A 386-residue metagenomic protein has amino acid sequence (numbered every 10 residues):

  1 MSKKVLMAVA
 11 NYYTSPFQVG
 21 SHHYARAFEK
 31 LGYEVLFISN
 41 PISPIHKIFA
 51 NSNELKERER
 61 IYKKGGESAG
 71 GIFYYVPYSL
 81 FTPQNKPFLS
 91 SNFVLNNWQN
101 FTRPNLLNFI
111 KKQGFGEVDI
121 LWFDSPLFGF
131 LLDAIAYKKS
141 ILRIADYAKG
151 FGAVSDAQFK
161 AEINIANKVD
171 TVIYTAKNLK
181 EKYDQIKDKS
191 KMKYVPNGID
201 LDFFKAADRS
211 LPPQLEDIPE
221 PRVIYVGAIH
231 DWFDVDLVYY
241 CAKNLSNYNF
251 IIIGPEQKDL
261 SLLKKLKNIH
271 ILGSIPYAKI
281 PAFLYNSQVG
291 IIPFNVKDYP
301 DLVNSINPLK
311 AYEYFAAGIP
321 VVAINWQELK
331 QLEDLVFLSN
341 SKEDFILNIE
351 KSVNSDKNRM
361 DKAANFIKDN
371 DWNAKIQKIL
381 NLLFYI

Functional and structural regions predicted by a protein language model:
Y24, P104-K111, S155-T175: Membrane-proximal helix-turn-helix segments that form the acceptor-binding/catalytic region of lipid-linked
V169-M192: A short, active-site helix/loop in glycosyltransferases that binds the activated sugar's phosphate group
N178, V195-G198, F204-A207: Carbohydrate-associated surface elements
L215-F233, V238-A242, F250-I253: Conserved donor-binding/catalytic core segment of Leloir-type glycosyltransferases
D259-L284: Nucleotide-activated donor-binding/catalytic signature segment of Leloir-type glycosyltransferases, i.e., the conserved
Y285-S305, I319-P320: Acidic donor-binding loop of glycosyltransferase active sites
K330-K351: Change "using UDP/GDP/dTDP sugars" to "using nucleotide sugars
N354-Y385: A charged, aromatic-enriched C-terminal amphipathic alpha-helix characteristic of glycosyltransferases across folds
